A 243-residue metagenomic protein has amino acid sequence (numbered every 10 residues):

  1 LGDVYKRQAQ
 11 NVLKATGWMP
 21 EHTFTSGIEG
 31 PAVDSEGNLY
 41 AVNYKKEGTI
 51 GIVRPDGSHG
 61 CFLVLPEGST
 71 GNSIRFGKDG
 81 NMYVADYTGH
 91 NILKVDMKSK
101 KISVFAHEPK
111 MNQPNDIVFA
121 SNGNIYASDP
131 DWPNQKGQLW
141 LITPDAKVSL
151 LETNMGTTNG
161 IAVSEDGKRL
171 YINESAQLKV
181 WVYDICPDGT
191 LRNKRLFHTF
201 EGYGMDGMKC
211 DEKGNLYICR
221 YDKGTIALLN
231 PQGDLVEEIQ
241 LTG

Functional and structural regions predicted by a protein language model:
L1-Y5: Short, small-residue-biased leader/transition segments that mark boundaries at the very start of proteins
K6-T25, K194: A short helix->beta-strand "capping" segment at the edge of beta-propeller domains
H22-L39, P66-D86, N91, E108-K136 (+3 more regions): Beta-rich, blade/repeat-based domains predominating in secreted/periplasmic proteins but also intracellular
Y44-K45, Y87, P130-W132, S175 (+2 more regions): Short loop/turn segments immediately following the C-termini of beta-strands
T49-G51, N91-L93, Q138-W140, K179-W181 (+1 more regions): A short loop-to-beta-strand structural motif that recurs across blades of beta-propeller domains
V53-S58, D96-K100, I142-A146, I185-D188 (+1 more regions): Short loop/turn segments that connect beta-strands within beta-propeller blades
G60-V64, S103-H107, S149-T153, R192-H198 (+1 more regions): Beta-propeller fold detector
I185-G243: Glycine/small-residue-rich hydrophobic helix-like segments
